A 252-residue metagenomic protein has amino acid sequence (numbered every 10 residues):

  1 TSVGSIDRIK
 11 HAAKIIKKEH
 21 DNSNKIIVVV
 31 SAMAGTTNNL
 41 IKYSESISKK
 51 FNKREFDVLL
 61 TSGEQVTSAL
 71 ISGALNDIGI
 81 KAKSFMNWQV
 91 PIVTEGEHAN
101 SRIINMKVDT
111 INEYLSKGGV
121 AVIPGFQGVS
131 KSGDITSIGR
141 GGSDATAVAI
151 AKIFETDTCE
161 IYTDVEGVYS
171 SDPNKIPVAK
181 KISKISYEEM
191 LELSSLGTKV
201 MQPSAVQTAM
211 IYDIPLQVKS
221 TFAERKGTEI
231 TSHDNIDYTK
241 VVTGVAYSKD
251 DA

Functional and structural regions predicted by a protein language model:
T1-V206: Nucleotide/pyrophosphate-binding catalytic subdomain
V30-N38, V218-N235: Terminal amphipathic helices with adjacent charged low-complexity linkers/tails
L115-S116, I211, A223, Y247-K249: A generic structural signal for short, non-catalytic loop/turn and secondary-structure boundary residues
G197-K226: Conserved glycine-bearing catalytic or ligand-binding loops at nucleotide- and phosphate-handling centers of large
E229-A252: A conserved regulatory-domain signal marking ACT and ACT-like small-molecule sensing domains and adjacent regulatory
